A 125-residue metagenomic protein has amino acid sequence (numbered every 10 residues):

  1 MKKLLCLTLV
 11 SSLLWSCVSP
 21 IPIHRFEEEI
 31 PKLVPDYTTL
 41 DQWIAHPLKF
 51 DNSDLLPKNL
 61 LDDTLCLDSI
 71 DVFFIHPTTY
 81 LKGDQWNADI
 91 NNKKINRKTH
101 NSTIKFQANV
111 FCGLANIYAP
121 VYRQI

Functional and structural regions predicted by a protein language model:
M1-L4: Positively charged n-region of N-terminal signal peptides that target proteins for export
S11-S12: Repetitive helical segments and hydrophobic/amphipathic motifs
W15-S16: C-terminal motif of bacterial Sec signal peptides marking the signal peptidase cleavage site
P20-L61: N-terminal module-boundary/linker segments of secreted carbohydrate-active enzymes
T64-D68, F111-G113: Extracellular/periplasmic catalytic domains that process cell-envelope and extracellular macromolecules
I75-I125: Active-site catalytic motif of lipid deacylating hydrolases and related acyltransferases
